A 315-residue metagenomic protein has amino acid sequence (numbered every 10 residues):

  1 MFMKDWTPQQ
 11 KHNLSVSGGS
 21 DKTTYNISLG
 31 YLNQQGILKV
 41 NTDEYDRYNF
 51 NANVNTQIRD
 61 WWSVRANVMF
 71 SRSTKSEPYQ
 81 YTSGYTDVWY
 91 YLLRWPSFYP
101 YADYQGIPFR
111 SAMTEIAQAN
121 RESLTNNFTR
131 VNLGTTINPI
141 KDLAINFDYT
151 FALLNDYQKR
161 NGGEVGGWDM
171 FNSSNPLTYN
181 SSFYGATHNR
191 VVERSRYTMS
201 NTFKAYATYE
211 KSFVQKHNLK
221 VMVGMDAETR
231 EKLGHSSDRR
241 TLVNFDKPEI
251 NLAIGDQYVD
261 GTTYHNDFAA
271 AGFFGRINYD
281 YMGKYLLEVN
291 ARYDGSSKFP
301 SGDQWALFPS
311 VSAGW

Functional and structural regions predicted by a protein language model:
M1, G36-Y45, N49-R130, N146-D148 (+2 more regions): Surface-exposed loop/interface segments of Gram-negative outer-membrane beta-barrel transport/assembly proteins
M1-N41, N138: Residues embedded in well-ordered regular secondary structure
Q9, S20-D21, Q57-W61, N138-I140 (+2 more regions): Outer-membrane beta-barrel channels and translocator barrels
L14-G18, A52-T56, V131-I137, A205-Y209 (+2 more regions): Residues on the lipid-exposed face of transmembrane beta-strands in outer-membrane beta-barrel proteins
Y31-Q35, L287-F299: Transmembrane beta-strand segments that form the barrel wall of outer-membrane beta-barrel proteins
D148, G224, R276-N278, N290: Exposed, low-structure sequence patches enriched in small/polar residues
T202, A270-R276, K284-L286: Short glycine-rich loop/turn motifs
S301-A306: Short glycine/threonine-rich loop-to-helix capping motif typified by GTGT followed within a few residues by an Asp-Pro
